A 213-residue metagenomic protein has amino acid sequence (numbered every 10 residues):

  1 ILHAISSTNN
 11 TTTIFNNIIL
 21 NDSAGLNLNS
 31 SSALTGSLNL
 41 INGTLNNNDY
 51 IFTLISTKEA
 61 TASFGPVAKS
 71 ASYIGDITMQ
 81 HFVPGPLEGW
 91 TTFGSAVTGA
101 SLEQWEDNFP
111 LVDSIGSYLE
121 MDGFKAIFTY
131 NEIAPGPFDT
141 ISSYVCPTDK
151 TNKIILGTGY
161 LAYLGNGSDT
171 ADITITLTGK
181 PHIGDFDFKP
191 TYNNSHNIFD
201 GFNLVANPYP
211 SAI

Functional and structural regions predicted by a protein language model:
I1-N27, L34, N39-I213: N-terminal exported-region signature
